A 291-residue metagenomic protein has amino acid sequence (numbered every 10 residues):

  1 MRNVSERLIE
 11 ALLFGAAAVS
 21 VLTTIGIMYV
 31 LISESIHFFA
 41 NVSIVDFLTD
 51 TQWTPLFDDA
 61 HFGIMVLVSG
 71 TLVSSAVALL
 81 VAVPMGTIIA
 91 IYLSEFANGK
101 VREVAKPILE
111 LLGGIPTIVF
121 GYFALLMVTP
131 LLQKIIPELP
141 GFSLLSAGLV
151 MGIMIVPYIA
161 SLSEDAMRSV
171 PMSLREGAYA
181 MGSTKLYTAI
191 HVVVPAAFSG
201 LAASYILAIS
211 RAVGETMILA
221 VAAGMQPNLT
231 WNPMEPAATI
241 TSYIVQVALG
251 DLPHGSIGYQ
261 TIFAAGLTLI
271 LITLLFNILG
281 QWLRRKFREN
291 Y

Functional and structural regions predicted by a protein language model:
M1-A17, G280-Y291: Transmembrane alpha-helical segments of polytopic membrane transport and secretion proteins
M1-R7, A11, I32-A78, N98-G99 (+1 more regions): Periplasmic/extracellular loop-to-transmembrane helix junction in inner-membrane transport proteins
R2, V77-L109, G280-K286: Transmembrane-helix boundary motif in ABC transporter permease subunits
L22-I32, V83-I91, I108, V119-Y122 (+7 more regions): Membrane-embedded alpha-helices of multi-pass transport/permease systems
E110-I155: Generic hydrophobic transmembrane alpha-helix motif, especially the helices
L162-S163, Y179, K185-A223: Transmembrane alpha-helices
E164-R168, M172, Y179, I206 (+2 more regions): C-terminal transmembrane helix and the adjacent membrane-cytosol boundary/short C-terminal tail of inner/organellar
L219-I270: Interhelical loop and adjacent transmembrane-helix boundary motif in polytopic membrane transport permeases
